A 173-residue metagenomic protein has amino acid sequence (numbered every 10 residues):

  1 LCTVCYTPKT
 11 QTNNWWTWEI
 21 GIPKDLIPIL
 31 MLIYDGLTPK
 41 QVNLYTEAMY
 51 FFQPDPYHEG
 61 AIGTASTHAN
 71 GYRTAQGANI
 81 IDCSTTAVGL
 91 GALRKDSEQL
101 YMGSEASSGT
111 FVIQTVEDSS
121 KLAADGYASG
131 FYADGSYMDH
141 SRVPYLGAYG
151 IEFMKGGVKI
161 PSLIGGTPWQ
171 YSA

Functional and structural regions predicted by a protein language model:
L1-A173: Aromatic-lined, polymer-binding surfaces characteristic of secreted/periplasmic polysaccharide-degrading enzymes
